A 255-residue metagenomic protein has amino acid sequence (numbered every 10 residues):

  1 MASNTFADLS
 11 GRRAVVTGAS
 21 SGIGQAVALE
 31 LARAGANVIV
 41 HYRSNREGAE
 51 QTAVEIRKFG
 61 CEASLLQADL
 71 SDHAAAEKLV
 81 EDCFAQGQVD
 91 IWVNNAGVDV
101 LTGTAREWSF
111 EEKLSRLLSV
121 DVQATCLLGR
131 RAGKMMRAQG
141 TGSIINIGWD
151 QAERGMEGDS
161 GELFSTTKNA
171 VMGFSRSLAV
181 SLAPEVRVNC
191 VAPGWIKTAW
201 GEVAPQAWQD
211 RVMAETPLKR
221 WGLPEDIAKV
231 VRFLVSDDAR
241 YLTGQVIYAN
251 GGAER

Functional and structural regions predicted by a protein language model:
A2-F6, D99, R232, T243-R255: Short C-terminal tail/terminal secondary-structure segment of NAD(P)H-dependent dehydrogenase/reductase domains
R13, S20-S21: Conserved glycine-rich cofactor-binding loop
R46, Q67-K78, E111, E225: The beta1-alpha1 cofactor-binding region of Rossmann-like NAD(H)/NADP(H)-dependent oxidoreductases
E77, D99-S115, K134, A138 (+2 more regions): Conserved mid-core segment of classical short-chain dehydrogenase/reductases
V98-D99, I145-A170, S175-A183, W195-I196: Catalytic loop of short-chain dehydrogenase/reductase
S109-L127, T141, I145, F164 (+2 more regions): Catalytic Tyr-X3-Lys loop
A183-R187, L242-G244: Short, small/polar-rich loop/turn modules that mediate ligand/substrate recognition or access, typified
T216-I227, D238: A conserved structural motif in NAD(P)-dependent oxidoreductases
